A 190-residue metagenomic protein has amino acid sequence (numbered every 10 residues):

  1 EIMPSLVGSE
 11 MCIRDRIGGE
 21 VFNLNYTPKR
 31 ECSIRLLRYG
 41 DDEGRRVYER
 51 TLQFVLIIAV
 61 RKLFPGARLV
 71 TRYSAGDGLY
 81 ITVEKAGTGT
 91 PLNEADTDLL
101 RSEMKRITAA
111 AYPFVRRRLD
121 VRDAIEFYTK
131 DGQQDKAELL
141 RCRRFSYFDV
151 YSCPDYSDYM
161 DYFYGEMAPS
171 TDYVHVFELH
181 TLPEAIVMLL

Functional and structural regions predicted by a protein language model:
E1-G8: Single conserved hydrophobic/aromatic residue that forms the stacking wall/gate of nucleotide- or nucleobase-binding
M3, G66-A67: Short alpha-helical segments and helix-capping/turn motifs at coil-helix boundaries
S5, R45-L63: Active/ligand-binding-proximal structured segments within catalytic/core domains that scaffold catalytic residues
G8, L52, Y162-Y164: Alpha-helical architecture
M11-C12: Active-site loops and adjacent core secondary-structure elements that bind or stabilize anionic groups
G18, Y26-R46, R68-L190: Auxiliary tRNA-acceptor-end handling modules of aminoacyl-tRNA synthetases
V21: Contiguous, structured surface segment used for ligand recognition
